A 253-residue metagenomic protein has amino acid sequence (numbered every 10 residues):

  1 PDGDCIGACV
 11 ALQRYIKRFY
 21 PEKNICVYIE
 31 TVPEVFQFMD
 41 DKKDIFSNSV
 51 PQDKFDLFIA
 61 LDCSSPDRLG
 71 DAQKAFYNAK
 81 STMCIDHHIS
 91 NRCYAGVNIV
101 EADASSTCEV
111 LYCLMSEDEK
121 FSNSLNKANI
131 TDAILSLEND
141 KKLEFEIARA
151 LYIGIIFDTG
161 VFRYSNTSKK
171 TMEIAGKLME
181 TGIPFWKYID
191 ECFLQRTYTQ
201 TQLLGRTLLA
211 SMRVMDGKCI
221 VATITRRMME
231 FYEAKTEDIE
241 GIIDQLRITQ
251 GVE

Functional and structural regions predicted by a protein language model:
G3-C9, P66-G70: Short glycine/serine/threonine-rich phosphate/pyrophosphate-binding segments that cradle anionic phosphate groups
G7-Q37, N48-F55, A128, I156-E253: Hydrophobic helix-and-loop "lid/oligomerization" segment in the mid-to-C-terminal part of catalytic domains
L12-Q13, A75-N78, V100-E101, E173: Glycine-rich, phosphate-binding/catalytic loops in enzymes
D40-K42, F46-A95, A128: Active-site cofactor/cluster-binding pocket
N48-S49, D71-K74, N98-E101, K141-K142 (+2 more regions): A generic local secondary-structure boundary/capping motif
T82-C84, N98-I99, C219-V221: Conserved beta-strand scaffold positions in the cores of enzyme catalytic domains, especially in NTP/NDP-utilizing
H88-K177: Short alpha-helices
